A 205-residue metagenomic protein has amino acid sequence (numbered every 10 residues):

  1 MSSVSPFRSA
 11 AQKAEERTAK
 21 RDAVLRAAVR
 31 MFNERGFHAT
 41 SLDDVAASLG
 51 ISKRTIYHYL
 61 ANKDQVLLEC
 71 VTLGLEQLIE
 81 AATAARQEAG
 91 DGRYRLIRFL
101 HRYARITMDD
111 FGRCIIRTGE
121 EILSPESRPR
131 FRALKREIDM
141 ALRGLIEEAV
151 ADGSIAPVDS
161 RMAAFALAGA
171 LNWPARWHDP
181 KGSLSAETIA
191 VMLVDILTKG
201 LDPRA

Functional and structural regions predicted by a protein language model:
M1-A11, R102-D109, D139-A151, A170 (+1 more regions): C-terminal peripheral helix-coil segments that are non-catalytic and often amphipathic
M1-R35, T40-S48, Q65-L68: Basic, helix-initiating cap at the start of DNA-binding domains
A28, G50-L60: Short hydrophobic/aromatic patch on the recognition helix
N33, Y57-A61, E69, L73: Base-recognition residues in the alpha-helical recognition helix of bacterial helix-turn-helix
R35-H38, S52, A61-K63, D91: Short coil/turn motifs that cap or connect alpha-helices
E69, T83-D109, A163-L167: Hydrophobic alpha-helical connector segments
L73-I79, I106, E126-D152, R161-F165 (+1 more regions): Amphipathic alpha-helical packing segments from all-alpha helical-bundle domains
T107-E126: Amphipathic alpha-helical segments used for helix-helix packing
